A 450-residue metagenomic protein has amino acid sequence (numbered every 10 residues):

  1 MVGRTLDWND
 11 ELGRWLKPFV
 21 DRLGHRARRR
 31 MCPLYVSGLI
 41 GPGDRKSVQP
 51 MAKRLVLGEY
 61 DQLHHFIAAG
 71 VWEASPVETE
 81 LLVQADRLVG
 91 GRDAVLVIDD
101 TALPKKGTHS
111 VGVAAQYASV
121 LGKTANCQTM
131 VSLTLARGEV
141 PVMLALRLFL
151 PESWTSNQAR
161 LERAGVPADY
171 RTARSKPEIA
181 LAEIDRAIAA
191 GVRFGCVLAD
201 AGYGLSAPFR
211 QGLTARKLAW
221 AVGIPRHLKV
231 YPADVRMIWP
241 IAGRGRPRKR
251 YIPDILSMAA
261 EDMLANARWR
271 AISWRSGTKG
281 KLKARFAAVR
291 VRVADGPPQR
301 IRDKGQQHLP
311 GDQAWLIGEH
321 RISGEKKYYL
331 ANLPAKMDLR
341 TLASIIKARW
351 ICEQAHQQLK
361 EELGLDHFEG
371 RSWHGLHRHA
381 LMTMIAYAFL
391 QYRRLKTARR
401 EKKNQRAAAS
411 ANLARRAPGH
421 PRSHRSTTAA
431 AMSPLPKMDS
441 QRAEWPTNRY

Functional and structural regions predicted by a protein language model:
M1-A27, L39, L150, N157 (+8 more regions): A short, flexible helix-boundary coil/loop motif
V2-L198, G202-V222, R226-K229, R236 (+3 more regions): Conserved, well-structured functional cores that handle cations and Mg-NTP chemistry
R30-L34, Q49, K327, R340-A343 (+1 more regions): Non-catalytic, well-ordered alpha-helical scaffold segments
Y35, S323-R349: Extended, non-catalytic structural segments that build the interaction scaffolds of large macromolecular assemblies
L39, G43, L55, I67-G70 (+4 more regions): Generic structural signal for hydrophobic core residues of well-folded globular domains
I98, A102, Y203, Y251-D262 (+1 more regions): Short amphipathic alpha-helical "interface-anchor" segments enriched in bulky aromatics
T129, I351, A355, H377 (+1 more regions): Catalytic-loop motifs flanking and including active-site residues across diverse enzymes
T134-A136, G277, E319: A generic structural motif
